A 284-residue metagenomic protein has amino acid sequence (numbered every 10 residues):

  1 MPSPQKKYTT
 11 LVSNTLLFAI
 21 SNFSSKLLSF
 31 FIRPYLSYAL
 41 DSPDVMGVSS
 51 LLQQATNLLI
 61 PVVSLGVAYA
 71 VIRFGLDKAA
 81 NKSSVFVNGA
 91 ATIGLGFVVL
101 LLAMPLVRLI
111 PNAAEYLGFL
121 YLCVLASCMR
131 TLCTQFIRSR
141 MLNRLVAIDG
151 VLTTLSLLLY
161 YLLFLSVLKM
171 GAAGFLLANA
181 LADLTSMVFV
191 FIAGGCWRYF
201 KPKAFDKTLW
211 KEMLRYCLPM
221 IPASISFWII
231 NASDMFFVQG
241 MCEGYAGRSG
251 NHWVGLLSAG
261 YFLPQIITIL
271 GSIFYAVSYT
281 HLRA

Functional and structural regions predicted by a protein language model:
M1-L11, G118, R144, I148 (+4 more regions): Interhelical loop/hinge segments that connect adjacent transmembrane helices in multipass membrane
K7-A68, C123, L157-L158, L218-M241: Signature of the first transmembrane helix
S13-S25, L51-R108: Membrane-water interface segments that mark the loop-to-transmembrane alpha-helix transition
P34, V63-A79, G260, P264-R283: Helix-loop junctions and terminal segments of transmembrane helices in multi-pass membrane transport/translocation
Y38-G47, P111-G118, R140-L145, T154-V188 (+1 more regions): Membrane-interface helix-loop junctions in multi-pass transport and translocation proteins
G47-S50, Q54, N251-F262: Small-residue hotspots at the loop-to-helix junctions and early N-terminal turns of transmembrane alpha-helices
L58-V62, F97-F136, A147: Alpha-helical transmembrane segments of multi-pass membrane proteins
F74-A79, S127-V151: Membrane-interface junctions at transmembrane-helix termini in multi-pass inner-membrane proteins
